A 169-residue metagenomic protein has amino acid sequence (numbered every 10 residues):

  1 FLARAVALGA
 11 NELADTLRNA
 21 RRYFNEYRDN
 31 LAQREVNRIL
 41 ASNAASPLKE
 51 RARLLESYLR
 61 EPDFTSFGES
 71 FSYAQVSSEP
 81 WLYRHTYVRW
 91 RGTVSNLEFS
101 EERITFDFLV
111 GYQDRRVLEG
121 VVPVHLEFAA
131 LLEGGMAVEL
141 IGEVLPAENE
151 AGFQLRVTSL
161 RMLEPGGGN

Functional and structural regions predicted by a protein language model:
F1-N169: OB-fold and OB-like single-stranded nucleic-acid-recognition modules and their adjacent interaction interfaces
